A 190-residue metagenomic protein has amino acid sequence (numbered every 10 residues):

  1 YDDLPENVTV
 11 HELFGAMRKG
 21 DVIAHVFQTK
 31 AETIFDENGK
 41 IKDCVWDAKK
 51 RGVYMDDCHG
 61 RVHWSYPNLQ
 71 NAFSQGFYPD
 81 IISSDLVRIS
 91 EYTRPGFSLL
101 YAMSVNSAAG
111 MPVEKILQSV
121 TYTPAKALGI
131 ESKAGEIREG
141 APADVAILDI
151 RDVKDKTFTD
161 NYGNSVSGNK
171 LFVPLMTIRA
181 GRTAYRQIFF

Functional and structural regions predicted by a protein language model:
Y1-T93: Active-site core of metal-dependent hydrolases
R18-A24, G76-I81, A102-S104, A134-G140 (+1 more regions): Short, structured secondary-structure boundary patches
Q28-T29, R61, Y122, R151 (+1 more regions): Short, solvent-exposed coil/turn elements at secondary-structure transition points
C44-K50, Q70, S104-V105, R151-V153 (+1 more regions): A general structural signal for short secondary-structure boundary/capping elements
P67-I150: His/Asp/Glu-enriched, well-ordered alpha-helical/loop segment that forms or immediately abuts the divalent-metal
P142-F190: C-terminal cap of metal-dependent C-N hydrolases
